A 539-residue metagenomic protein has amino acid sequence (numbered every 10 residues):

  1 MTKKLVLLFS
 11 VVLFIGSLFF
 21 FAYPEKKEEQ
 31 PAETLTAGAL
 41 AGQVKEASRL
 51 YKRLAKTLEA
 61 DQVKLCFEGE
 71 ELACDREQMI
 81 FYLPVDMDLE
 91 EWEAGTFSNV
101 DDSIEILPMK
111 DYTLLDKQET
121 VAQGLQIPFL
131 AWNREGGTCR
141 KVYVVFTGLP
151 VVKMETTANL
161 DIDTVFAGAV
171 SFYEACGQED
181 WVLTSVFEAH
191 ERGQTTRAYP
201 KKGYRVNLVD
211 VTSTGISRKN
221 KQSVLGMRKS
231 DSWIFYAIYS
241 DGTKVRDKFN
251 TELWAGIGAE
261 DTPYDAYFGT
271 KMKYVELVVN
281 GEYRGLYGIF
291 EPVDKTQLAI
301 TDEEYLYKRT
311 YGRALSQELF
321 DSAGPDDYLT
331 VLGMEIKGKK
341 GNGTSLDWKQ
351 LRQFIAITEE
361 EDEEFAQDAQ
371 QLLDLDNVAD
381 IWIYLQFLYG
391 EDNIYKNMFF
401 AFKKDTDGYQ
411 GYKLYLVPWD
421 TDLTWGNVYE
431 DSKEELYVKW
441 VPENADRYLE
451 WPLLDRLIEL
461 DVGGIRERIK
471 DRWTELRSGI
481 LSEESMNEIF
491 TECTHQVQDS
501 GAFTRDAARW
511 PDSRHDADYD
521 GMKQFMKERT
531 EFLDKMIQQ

Functional and structural regions predicted by a protein language model:
M1-V12, F21-P24: N-terminal Sec-pathway targeting helices
L18, K26-Q123, T138-K141: Predominantly extracytoplasmic/ectodomain segments of secreted and cell-surface proteins
Q123-G137: Append "Rare intracellular matches occur via the same short Y/T/C beta-strand/loop motifs
K141-G193: Hydrophobic alpha-helical membrane-insertion signals
T195, Y199, K339-K340, S345 (+4 more regions): Middle-to-C-terminal accessory/interaction subdomains
D210-S213, K221-S240, F268, Y283-I383 (+1 more regions): Internal "kinase-insert"/substrate-recognition segments embedded within catalytic cores of ATP-dependent enzymes
S217-K219, R246-K248, Y287-I289, T296-E303 (+4 more regions): Short, solvent-exposed loop/turn and secondary-structure capping segments
Y239-V278: A conserved helix-loop-beta module that forms one wall/lid of the active-site cleft in ATP-utilizing catalytic domains
